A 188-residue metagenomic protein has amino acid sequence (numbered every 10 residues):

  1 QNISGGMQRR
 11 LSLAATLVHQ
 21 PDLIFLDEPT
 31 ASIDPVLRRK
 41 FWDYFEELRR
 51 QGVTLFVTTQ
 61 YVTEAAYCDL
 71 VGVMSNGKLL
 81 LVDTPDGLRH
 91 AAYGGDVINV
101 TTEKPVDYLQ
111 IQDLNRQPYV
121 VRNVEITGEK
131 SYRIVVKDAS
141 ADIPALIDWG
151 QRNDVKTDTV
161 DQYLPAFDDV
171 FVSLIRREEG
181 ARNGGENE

Functional and structural regions predicted by a protein language model:
Q1-I3: Conserved ABC ATPase signature
L13: Hydrophobic anchor residue at the start of the ABC signature
Q20: Conserved catalytic motifs of ABC-family nucleotide-binding domains
I24-D27: Catalytic Walker B motif of ABC-type/P-loop ATPase nucleotide-binding domains
P35-L37: Helix N-cap at the start of a conserved alpha-helix in ABC-type nucleotide-binding domains
Y44-V57, V62-K137: ABC transporter nucleotide-binding domain
K137-E188: C-terminal coupling/interaction segments
